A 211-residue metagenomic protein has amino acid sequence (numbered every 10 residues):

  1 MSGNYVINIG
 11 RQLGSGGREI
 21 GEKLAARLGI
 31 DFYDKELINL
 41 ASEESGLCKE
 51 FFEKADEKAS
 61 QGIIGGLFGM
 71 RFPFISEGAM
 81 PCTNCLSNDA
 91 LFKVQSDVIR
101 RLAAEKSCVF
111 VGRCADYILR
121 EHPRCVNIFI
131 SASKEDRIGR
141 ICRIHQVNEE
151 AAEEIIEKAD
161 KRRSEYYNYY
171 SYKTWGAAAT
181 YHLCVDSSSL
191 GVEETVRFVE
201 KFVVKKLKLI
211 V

Functional and structural regions predicted by a protein language model:
G3-R11, K106: Pre-Walker A (Motif I) flank of P-loop NTPase domains
I9-E22: Glycine-rich phosphate-binding P-loop
D31-S42: Short beta-strand-centered segment that lines the nucleotide-binding/catalytic pocket of NTP-utilizing
S42-S107: ATP-dependent small-molecule kinase phosphotransfer cores that center on conserved nucleotide phosphate-binding segments
A59-L67, F72, N148-V192: Small-molecule kinase domains that catalyze NTP-dependent phosphoryl transfer to phosphate-bearing small molecules
S96, V192-E200: Short, amphipathic alpha-helical "lid/cap" segments that border enzyme active or binding sites
L102, C114-E121: RNA pseudouridine synthases
E121-R143, E149-E157: Conserved phosphate-donor/acceptor-positioning beta-strand/loop module used by diverse small-molecule
